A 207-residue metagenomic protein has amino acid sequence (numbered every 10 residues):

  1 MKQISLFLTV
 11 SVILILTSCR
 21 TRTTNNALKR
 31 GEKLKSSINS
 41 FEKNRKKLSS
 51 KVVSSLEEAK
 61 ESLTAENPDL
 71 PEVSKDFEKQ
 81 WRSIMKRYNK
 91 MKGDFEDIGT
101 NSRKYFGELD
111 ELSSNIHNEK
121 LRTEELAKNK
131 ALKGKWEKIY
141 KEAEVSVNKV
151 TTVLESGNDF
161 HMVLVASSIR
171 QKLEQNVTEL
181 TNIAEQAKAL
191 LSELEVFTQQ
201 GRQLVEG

Functional and structural regions predicted by a protein language model:
K2-T9: Sec-dependent signal peptide recognition, specifically the positively charged N-region followed immediately by
I15-S18: C-terminal motif of bacterial Sec signal peptides marking the signal peptidase cleavage site
R20-K86, G93: Immediate post-signal-peptide N-terminus of mature secreted/exported proteins
K35, N39-E42, K46, E78 (+8 more regions): Short amphipathic alpha-helical segments with heptad-repeat character
L48-E58, A65, A189-G207: Long, hydrophobic alpha-helical segments that serve as membrane-spanning/inserting helices
D69-R82, L126-K138, T178-E185: Short, glycine/alanine-rich amphipathic alpha-helical segment that often forms an alpha-turn-alpha hairpin
L70-I116, K120: Surface-exposed acidic loop/strand-edge motifs in secreted or periplasmic proteins that form small linear binding
I98-E179, L190-Q199, Q203: Extended amphipathic alpha-helical interaction segments
